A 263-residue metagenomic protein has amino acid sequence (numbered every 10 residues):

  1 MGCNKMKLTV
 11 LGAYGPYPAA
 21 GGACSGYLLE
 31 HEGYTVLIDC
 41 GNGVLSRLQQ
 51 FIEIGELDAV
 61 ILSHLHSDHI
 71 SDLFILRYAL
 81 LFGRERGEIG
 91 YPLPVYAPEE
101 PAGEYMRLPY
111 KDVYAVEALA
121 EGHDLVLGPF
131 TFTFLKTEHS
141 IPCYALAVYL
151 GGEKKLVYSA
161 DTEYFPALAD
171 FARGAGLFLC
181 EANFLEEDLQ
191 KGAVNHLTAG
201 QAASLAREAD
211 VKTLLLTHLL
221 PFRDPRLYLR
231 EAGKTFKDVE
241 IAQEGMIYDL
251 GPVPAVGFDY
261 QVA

Functional and structural regions predicted by a protein language model:
C3-G55, C143-A160, L177: Conserved beta-strand hairpin/beta-sheet module of binuclear metal-dependent hydrolase folds, prominently
P18-G22, A120-E186: Active-site-proximal loop/helix segment associated with metal-binding centers of metalloenzymes
Y34, I89-P94, A209-T213, K237: A short helix->loop->beta-strand "cap" motif at the edges of active sites that frequently abuts
L37-G41, D58-L65, P98, L156-A160 (+3 more regions): Active-site neighborhood of phospho(di)ester-bond hydrolases with catalytic His/Asp-centered motifs
G43-Y91: Active-site metal-binding motif and surrounding structural segment of the metallo-beta-lactamase
D72-L80, E104-R107, D224-E231: Metal-dependent catalytic neighborhoods of phosphoester/phosphodiester hydrolases
E88-C143, L150-G151, G251: Metallo-beta-lactamase
Y164-Y248: Cap/insert and terminal regions of metallo-dependent hydrolase folds
